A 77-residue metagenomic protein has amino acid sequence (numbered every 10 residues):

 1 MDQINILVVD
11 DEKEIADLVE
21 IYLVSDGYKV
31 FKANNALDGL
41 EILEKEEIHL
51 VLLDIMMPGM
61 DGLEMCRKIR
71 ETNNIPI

Functional and structural regions predicted by a protein language model:
M1-N5: Non-catalytic signal-transmission and effector/linker regions of two-component phosphorelay proteins
V9-D10, A33, V51: Conserved sequence signature across two-component system core domains
K13-F31: Two-component/phosphorelay signaling modules centered on CheY-like receiver
N34-D38, D61-E64: Acidic catalytic/metal-coordinating carboxylates
E44-E46, K68-I75: Conserved phosphotransfer cores of two-component systems
D54: Active-site residues of response regulator receiver
M57: Receiver (REC) domain active-site loop signature in two-component systems and cognate sites in sensor histidine kinases
